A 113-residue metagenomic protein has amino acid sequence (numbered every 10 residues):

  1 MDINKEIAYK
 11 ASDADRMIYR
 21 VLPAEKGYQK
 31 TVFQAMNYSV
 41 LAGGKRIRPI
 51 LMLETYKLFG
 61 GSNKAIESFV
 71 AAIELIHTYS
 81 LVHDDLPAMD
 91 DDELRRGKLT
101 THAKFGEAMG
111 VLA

Functional and structural regions predicted by a protein language model:
M1-V21: N-terminal export signals and maturation junctions of secreted/periplasmic proteins
D13, Y19-A113: Mg2+-dependent prenyl diphosphate-binding active-site environment of isoprenoid biosynthetic enzymes
